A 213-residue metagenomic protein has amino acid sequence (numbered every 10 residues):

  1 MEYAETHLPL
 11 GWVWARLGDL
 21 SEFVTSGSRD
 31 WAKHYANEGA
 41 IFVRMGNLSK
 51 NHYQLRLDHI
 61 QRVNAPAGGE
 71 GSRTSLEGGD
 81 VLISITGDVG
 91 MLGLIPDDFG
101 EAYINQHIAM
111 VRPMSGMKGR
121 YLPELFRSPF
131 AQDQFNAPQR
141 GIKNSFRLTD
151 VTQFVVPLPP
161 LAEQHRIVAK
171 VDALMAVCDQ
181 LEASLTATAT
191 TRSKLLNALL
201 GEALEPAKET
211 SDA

Functional and structural regions predicted by a protein language model:
M1-G27, L161-A169, M175-A213: Non-catalytic DNA-recognition/assembly elements of restriction-modification systems
M1-Y3, G18-K33, G46-G78, D98: Sequence-specific dsDNA recognition surfaces
Y3-L8, W12, A65-G68, A109-P113 (+1 more regions): Short, well-ordered beta-strand elements within core beta-sheets of diverse protein domains
D30, S49-R62, V81-I104, G119-E124 (+1 more regions): Short, ligand-facing micro-motifs at secondary-structure edges
I85-D88, E101-A109, M117, R140-L161: A short glycine-rich beta-alpha junction/loop motif
G116-Y121, H165: Short, conserved charged micro-motifs
F126, F130-D133, V155-L158, A162 (+1 more regions): Signal-transmission coiled-coil "S-helix"-like helices that couple sensory/receiver modules to catalytic effector
